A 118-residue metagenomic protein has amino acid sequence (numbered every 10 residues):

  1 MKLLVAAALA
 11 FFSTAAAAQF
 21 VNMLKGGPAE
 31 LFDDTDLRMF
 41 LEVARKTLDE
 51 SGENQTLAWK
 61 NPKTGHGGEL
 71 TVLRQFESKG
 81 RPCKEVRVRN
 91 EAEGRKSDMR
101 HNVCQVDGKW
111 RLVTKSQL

Functional and structural regions predicted by a protein language model:
M1-A7: Sec-dependent signal peptide recognition, specifically the positively charged N-region followed immediately by
L4, A18-R81, R89-A92, K96 (+1 more regions): Flexible low-complexity loop/turn motifs enriched in small/helix-breaking residues
S13-A15: N-terminal signal peptide c-region/cleavage motif recognized by signal peptidases
V86: Positively charged, amphipathic and often flexible ligand-engagement surfaces
D107-L118: Short beta-strand edge/turn micro-motifs at domain boundaries
